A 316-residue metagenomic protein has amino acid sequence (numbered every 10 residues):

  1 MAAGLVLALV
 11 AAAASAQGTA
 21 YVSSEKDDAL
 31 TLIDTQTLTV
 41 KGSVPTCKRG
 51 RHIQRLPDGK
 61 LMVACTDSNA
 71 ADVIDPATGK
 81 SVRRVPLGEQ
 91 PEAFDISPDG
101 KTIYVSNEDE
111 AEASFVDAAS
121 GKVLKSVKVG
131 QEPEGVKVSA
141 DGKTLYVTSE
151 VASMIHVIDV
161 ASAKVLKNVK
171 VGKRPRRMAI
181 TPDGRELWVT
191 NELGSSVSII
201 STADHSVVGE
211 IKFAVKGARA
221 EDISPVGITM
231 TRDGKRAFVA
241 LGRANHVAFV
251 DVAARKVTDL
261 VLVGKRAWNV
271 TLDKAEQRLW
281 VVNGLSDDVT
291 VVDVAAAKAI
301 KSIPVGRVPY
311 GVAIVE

Functional and structural regions predicted by a protein language model:
M1-G4: Bacterial N-terminal signal peptides that target proteins for export
A8-E316: Predominantly soluble domains enriched in secretory-pathway, periplasmic, or organellar proteins
